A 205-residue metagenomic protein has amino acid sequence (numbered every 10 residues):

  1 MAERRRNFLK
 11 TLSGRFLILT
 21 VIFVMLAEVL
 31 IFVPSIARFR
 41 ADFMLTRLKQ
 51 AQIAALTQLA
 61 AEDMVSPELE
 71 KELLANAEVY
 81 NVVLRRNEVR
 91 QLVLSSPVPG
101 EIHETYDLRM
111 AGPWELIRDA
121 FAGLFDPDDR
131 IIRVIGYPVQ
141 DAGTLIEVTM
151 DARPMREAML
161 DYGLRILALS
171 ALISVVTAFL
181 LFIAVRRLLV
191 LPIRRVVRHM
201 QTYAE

Functional and structural regions predicted by a protein language model:
M1-I22, D151-E157, R195: Positive-inside N-terminal membrane-insertion signal
L9-S35, A168-A171: Extreme N-terminal signal-anchor transmembrane helix of membrane signaling/transducer proteins, especially in bacteria
L19-T20, L26, P34-A60, Y162: Juxtamembrane membrane-water interface segments immediately C-terminal to a transmembrane helix
A27, L45-Q52, T57-Q58, E70-E78 (+1 more regions): Hydrophobic alpha-helices of bacterial signal-transduction systems
V33-A37, I173-V190: Cytosolic-side ends of inner-membrane transmembrane helices, especially those that anchor bacterial signal-transduction
T57-M64, E72, V93-L167: Extracytoplasmic
K71-Q91: Short N-terminal helix-loop-first-beta-strand/juxtamembrane motif that initiates sensory/input modules
L189-E205: Membrane-proximal alpha-helical signal-transduction linkers
